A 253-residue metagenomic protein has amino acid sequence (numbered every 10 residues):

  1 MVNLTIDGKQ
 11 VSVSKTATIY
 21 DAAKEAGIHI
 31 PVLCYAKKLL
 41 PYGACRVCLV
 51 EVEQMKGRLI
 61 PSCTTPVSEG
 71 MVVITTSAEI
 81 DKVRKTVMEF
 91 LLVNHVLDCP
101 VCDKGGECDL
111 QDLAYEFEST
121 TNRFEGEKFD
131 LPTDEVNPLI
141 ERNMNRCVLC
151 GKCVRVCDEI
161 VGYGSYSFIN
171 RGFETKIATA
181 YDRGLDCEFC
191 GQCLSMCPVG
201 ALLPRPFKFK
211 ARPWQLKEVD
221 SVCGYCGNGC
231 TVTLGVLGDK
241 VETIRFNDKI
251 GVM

Functional and structural regions predicted by a protein language model:
M1-K9: Eukaryote-biased recognition of intrinsically disordered, low-complexity regulatory segments
G8, A36, M144: Aromatic-flanked redox-active Cys/Sec active sites in thiol-based oxidoreductases, especially the WC-centered
K9-A17: Short, contiguous acidic and Ser/Thr-rich linear segments
A17-D21, P66: Short, structural beta-strand-to-alpha-helix junction motif
I28-I30, L185: Cysteine-rich modules of extracellular adhesion/ECM and protease-associated proteins
V32, A36-L39: Charged, low-complexity terminal tails
Y42: N-terminal beta-loop-helix "entrance" segment that forms/cooperates in small-molecule cofactor or anionic ligand
R46, V50-E188, L194-V222, N228-V232 (+1 more regions): Fe-S ferredoxin-like electron-transfer domains and their immediately adjacent linker/connector regions across
